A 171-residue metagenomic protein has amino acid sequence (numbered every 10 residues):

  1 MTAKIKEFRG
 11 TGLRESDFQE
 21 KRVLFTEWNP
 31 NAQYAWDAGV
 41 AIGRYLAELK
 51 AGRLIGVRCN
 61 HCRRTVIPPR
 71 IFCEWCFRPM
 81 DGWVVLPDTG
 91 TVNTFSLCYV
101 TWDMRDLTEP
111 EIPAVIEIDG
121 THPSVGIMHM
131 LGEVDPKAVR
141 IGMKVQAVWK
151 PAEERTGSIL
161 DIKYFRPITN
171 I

Functional and structural regions predicted by a protein language model:
M1-L54, K163: A broadly conserved sequence feature marking short terminus-proximal activation segments in nucleic acid-centric
R53-G56, R70: Residues immediately within or flanking Cys/His clusters that coordinate Zn2+ in small zinc-binding modules
R58-H61, F72-R78: Short, cysteine/histidine-rich loop/knuckle motifs that typically chelate Zn2+
T65-V66, M80: Cys/His-rich microdomains that often coordinate metals
G90-V92, L131: Conserved hydrophobic positions within beta-strands
F95-T101, T121, P136, A152: Short, conserved beta-turn/loop elements at beta-strand boundaries and strand-helix junctions
T101-V115, L160: Short aromatic-glycine-enriched beta-strand elements
G126-I171: Well-ordered alpha/beta subsegment
